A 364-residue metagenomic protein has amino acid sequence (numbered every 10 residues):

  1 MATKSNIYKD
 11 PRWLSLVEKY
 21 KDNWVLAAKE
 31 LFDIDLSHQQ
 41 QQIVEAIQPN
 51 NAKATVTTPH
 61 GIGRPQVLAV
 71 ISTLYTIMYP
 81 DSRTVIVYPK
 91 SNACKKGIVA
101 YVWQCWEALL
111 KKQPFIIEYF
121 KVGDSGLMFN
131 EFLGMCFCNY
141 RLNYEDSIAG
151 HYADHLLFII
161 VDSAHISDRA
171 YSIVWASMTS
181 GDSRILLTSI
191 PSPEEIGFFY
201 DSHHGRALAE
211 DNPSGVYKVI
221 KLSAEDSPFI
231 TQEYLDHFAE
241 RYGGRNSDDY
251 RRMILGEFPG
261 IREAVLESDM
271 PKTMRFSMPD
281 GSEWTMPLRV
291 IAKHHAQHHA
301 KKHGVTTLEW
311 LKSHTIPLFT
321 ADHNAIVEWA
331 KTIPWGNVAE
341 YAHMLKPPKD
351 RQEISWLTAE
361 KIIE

Functional and structural regions predicted by a protein language model:
M1-A2, D269-T273, K361-E364: Short intrinsically disordered terminal tails
A2-S268: Phosphate/NTP-binding elements of NTP-utilizing enzymes
P65, K90, L288-V290, T306 (+1 more regions): Alpha-helix N-cap recognition
G97, M253, H294, S313 (+1 more regions): Generic alpha-helical secondary-structure signal
D269-I291: Short, extreme N-terminal segment that most often corresponds to the first beta-strand
W284-H314: Short, flexible N-terminal segments of the mature chain
H303-E364: Short, mixed-charge low-complexity intrinsically disordered segments
